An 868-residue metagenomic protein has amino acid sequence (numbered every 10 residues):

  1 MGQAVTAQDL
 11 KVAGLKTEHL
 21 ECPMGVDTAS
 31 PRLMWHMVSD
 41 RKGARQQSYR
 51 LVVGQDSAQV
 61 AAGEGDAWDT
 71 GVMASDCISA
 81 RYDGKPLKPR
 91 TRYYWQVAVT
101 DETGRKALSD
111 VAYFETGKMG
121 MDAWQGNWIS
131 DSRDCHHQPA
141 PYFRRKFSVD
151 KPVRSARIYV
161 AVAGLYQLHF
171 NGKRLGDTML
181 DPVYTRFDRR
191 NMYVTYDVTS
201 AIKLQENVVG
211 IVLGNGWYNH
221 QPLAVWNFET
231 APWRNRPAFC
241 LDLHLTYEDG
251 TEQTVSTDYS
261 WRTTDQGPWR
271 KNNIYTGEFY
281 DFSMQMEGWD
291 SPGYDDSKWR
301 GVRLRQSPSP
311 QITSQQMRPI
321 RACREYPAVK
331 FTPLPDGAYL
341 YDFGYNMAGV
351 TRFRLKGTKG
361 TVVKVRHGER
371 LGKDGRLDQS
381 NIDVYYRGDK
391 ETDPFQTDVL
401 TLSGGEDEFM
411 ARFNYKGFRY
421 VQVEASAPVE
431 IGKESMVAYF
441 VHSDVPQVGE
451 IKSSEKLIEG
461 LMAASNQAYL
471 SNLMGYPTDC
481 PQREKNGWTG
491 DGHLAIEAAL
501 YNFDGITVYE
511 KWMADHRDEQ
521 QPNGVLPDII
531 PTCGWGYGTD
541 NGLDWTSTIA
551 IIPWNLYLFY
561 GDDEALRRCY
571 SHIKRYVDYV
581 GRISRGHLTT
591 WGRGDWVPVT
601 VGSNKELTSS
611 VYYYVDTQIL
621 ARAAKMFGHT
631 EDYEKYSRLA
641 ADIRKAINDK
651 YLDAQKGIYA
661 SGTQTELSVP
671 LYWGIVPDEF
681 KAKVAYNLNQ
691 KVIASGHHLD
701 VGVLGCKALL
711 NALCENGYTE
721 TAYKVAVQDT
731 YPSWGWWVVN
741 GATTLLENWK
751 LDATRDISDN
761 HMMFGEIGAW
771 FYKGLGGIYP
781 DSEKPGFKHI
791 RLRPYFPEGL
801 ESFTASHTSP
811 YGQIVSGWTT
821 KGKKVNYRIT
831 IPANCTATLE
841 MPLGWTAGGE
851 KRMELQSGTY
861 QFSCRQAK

Functional and structural regions predicted by a protein language model:
M1-K11: Bacterial Sec-dependent N-terminal signal peptides
D9-R92, Q96-R483, G490-D491, T507-E510 (+2 more regions): Extracellular/oxidizing-compartment recognition motifs
A80-Y82, Y339-F343, F409-A411, Y659 (+4 more regions): Generic recognition of long tandem-repeat/solenoid scaffolds
R92, S109, Q138, Y142 (+26 more regions): Generic recognition of stable, solvent-exposed alpha-helical segments in well-folded globular domains
L165, S256-D265, Y420, P428-A464 (+9 more regions): Active-site acid/base region of carbohydrate-active enzymes
Y166, R174-D177, D181-P182, H516 (+6 more regions): Active/binding-pocket-proximal capping segment
V209, E278-D281, E484, N502 (+6 more regions): C-terminal capping/lid segments that line or modulate ligand- or cofactor-binding pockets
A231-D242, E252-W289, G293, T313-R324 (+1 more regions): Non-catalytic C-terminal accessory modules of carbohydrate-active enzymes
